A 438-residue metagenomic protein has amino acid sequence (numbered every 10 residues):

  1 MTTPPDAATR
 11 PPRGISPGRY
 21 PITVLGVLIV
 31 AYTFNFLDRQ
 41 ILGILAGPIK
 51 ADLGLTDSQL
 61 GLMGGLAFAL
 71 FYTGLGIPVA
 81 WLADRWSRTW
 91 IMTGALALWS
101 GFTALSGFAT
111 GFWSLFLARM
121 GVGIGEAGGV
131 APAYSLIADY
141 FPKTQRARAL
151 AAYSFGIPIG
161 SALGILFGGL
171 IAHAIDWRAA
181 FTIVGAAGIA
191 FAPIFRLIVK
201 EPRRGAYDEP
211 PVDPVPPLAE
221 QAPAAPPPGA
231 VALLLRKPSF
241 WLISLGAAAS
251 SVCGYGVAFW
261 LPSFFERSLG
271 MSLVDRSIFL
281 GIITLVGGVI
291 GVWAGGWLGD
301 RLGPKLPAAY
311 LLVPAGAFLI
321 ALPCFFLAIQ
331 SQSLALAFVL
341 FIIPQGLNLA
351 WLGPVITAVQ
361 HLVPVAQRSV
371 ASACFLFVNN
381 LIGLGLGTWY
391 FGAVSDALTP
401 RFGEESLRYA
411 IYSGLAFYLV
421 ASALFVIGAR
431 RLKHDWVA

Functional and structural regions predicted by a protein language model:
R10-P17, A206-S244, S268: Juxtamembrane intracellular "pre-TM" segments in multi-pass secondary transporters
L42-G43, K237-W293, N348-L352, I356 (+1 more regions): Extracytoplasmic gate region of multi-pass secondary transporters
L45-G74: Extracellular/periplasmic helix-loop-helix junction of adjacent transmembrane segments in MFS-like secondary
G54, S87, F108-S114, P142 (+2 more regions): Helix-breaking motifs and short loop linkers at transmembrane-helix boundaries and internal kinks in secondary membrane
G74-W113: Conserved MFS/SLC helix-loop-helix module at the cytosolic interface between two early adjacent transmembrane helices
A97-T110, F318-Q332: C-terminal ends and interior cores of transmembrane alpha-helices in multi-pass membrane transporters/permeases
A118-P158: Cytoplasmic helix-loop-helix junction between adjacent transmembrane helices in 12-TM secondary transporters
Y153-R204: Helix-loop-helix hairpin linking two adjacent transmembrane segments in secondary transporters
